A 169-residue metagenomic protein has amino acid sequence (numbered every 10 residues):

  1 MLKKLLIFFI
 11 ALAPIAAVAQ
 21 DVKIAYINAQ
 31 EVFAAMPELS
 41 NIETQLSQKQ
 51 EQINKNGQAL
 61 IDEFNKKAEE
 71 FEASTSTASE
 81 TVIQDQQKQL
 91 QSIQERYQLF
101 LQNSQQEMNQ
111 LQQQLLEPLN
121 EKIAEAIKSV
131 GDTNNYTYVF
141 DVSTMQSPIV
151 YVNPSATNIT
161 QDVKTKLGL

Functional and structural regions predicted by a protein language model:
M1-V22: Bacterial Sec-dependent N-terminal signal peptides
Q20-L169: Amphipathic, charged alpha-helical segments and their helix-to-coil junctions in extracytoplasmic/peripheral assemblies
